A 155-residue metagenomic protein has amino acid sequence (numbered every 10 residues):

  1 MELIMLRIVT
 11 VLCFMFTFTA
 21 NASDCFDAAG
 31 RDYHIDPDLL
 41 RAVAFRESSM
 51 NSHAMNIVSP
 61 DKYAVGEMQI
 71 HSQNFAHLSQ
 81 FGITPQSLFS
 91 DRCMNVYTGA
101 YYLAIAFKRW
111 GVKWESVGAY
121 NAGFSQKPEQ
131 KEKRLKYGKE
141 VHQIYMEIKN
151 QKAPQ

Functional and structural regions predicted by a protein language model:
M1-E2, K152: Short hotspots in intrinsically disordered terminal tails
E2-L12: Sec-dependent signal peptide recognition, specifically the positively charged N-region followed immediately by
L3-I4, N21-S23: Proteins with a high burden of low-complexity, intrinsically disordered sequence enriched in S/T/G/P/A and R, requiring
L12-C13, A22: N-terminal leader/targeting segments
C13-M15, S59: Exposed boundary/loop context
T17-T19: N-terminal signal peptide c-region/cleavage motif recognized by signal peptidases
S23-Q155: Catalytic glycan-binding domains that act on GlcNAc-containing polysaccharides
